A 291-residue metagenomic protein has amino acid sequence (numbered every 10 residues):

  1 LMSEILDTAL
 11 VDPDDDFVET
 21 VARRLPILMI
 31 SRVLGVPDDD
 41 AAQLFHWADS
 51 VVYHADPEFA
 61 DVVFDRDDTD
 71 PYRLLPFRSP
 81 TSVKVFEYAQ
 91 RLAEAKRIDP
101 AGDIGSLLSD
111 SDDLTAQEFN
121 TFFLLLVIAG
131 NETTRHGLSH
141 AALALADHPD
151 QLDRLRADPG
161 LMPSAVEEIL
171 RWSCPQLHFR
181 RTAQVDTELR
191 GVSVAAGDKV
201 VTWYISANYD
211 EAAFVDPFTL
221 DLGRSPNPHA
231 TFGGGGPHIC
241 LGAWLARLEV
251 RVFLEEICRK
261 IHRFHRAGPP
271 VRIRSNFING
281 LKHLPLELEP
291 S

Functional and structural regions predicted by a protein language model:
L1-S291: Cytochrome P450
